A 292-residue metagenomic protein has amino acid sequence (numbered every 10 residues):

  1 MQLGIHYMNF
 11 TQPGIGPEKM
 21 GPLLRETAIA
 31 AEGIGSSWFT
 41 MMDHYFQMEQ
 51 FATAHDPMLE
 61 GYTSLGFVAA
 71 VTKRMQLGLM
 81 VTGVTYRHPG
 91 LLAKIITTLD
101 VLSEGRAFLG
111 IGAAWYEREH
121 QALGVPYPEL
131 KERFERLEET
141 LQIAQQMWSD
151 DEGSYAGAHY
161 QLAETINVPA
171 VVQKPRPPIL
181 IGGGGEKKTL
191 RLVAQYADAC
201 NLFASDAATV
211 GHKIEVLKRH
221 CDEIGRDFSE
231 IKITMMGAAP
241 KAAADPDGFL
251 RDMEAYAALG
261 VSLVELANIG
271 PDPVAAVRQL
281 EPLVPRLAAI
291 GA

Functional and structural regions predicted by a protein language model:
M1-V71, P175-P177, I269, V274 (+4 more regions): N-terminal beta1-alpha1-beta2 module of alpha/beta enzyme domains
Q2-M20, T82-S154, A208-T209, I269-P271: Flexible, glycine-rich active-site loops centered on histidine and acidic residues that chelate a metal or position
L3-Y7, F39-M41, Q76-L79, A107-I111 (+4 more regions): Hydrophobic faces of well-ordered beta-strands that scaffold small-molecule active sites in alpha/beta enzyme cores
Y7, A30-E32, S37, K131-Q173 (+1 more regions): An alpha-helical appendage that flanks or caps ligand/catalytic pockets
N9-P22, M80-G90, P175-G185, M236-D247: Active-site mouth loops of central-metabolism enzymes
E18-A31, L92-I95, G182-Q195, A243-A257: Short, acidic/polar
A31, D43, V68, L99 (+7 more regions): Conserved, mostly hydrophobic/aromatic
I34, L102, Q195-Y196, L259: Structural motif
